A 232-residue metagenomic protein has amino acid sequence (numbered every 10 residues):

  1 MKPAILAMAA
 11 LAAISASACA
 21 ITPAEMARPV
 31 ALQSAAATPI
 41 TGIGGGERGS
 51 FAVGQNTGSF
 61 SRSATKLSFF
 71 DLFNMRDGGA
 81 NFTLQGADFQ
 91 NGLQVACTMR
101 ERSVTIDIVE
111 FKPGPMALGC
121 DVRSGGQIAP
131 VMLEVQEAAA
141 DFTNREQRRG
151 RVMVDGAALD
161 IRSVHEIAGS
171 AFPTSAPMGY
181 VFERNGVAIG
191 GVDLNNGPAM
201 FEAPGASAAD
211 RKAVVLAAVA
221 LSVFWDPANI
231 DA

Functional and structural regions predicted by a protein language model:
M1-A7: Bacterial N-terminal signal peptides that target proteins for export
S15-A18: C-terminal motif of bacterial Sec signal peptides marking the signal peptidase cleavage site
A20-A232: Intrinsically disordered, low-complexity proline/glycine-rich segments
